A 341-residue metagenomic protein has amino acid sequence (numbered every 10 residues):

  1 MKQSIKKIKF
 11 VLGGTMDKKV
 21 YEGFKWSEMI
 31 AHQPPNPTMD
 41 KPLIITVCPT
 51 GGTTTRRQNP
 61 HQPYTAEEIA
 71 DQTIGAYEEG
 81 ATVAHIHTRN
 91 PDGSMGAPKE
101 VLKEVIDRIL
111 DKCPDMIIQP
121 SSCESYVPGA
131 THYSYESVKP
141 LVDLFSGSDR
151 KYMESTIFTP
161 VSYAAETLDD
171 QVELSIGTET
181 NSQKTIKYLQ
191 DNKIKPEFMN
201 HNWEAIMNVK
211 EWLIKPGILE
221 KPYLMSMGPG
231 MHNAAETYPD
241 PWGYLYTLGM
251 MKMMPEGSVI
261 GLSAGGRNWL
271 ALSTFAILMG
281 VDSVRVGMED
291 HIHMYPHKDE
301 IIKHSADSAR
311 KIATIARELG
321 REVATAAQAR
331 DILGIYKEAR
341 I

Functional and structural regions predicted by a protein language model:
P35-H61, P160: N-terminal small/glycine-rich loop or linker at the start of catalytic domains across soluble metabolic enzymes
C48-G52, R89-P91, S121-V127, T159-Y163 (+6 more regions): Active-site beta-loop-alpha junctions enriched in small/polar residues
G51-D71, S122-E136, Q171-S175, E236 (+1 more regions): Active-site mouth loops of central-metabolism enzymes
R57, T82-V105, G228-M231, H291-H297: Glycine-rich, proline-tolerant flexible connector loops at the mouths of alpha/beta enzymes
I69, A76, H87, T156 (+4 more regions): Conserved, mostly hydrophobic/aromatic
S94-S122, K184-L189, Y244-G257, A306-G320: Alpha-helix-loop-beta-strand connector modules within alpha/beta enzyme cores
S155-G287, K303: Catalytic alpha/beta core domains of metabolic enzymes, predominantly
E173-L174, Y295-V323: C-terminal helical cap(s) of enzyme catalytic domains, especially alpha/beta-barrels
